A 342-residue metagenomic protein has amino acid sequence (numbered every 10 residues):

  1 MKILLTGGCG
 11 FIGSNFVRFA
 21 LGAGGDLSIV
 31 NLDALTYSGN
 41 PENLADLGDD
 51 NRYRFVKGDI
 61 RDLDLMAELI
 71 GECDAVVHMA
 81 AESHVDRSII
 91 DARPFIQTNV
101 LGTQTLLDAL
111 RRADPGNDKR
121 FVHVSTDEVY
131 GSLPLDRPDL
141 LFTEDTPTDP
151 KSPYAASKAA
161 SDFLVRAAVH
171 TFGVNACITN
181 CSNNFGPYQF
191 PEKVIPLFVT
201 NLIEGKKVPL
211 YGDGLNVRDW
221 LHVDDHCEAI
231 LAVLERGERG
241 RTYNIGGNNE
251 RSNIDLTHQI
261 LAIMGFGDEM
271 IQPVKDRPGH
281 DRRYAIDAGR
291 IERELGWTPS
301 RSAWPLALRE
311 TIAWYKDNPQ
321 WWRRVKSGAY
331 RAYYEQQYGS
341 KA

Functional and structural regions predicted by a protein language model:
M1-N184, Y315-N318, G328-K341: N-terminal Rossmann-like NAD(P)+-binding domain of SDR-like oxidoreductases, especially those catalyzing
T6, I89, Q97-V100, Y154 (+7 more regions): Short, solvent-exposed loop/helix junctions and linker helices that flank or host conserved functional motifs
N15-F19, A23-G24, G39, G58-R61 (+2 more regions): C-terminal substrate-binding subdomain of Rossmann-fold SDR/epimerase-dehydratase oxidoreductases
L47, D136-R137, P191-V199: A glycine/serine/threonine-rich, flexible loop-to-helix segment that serves as the NAD(P) cofactor-binding "lid"
D64-A67, D86, R93, Q104 (+8 more regions): Residues in well-ordered alpha-helical elements
A92, P150-P153, C181, P187 (+5 more regions): Proline-centered helix-kink/hinge sites
L106, V165, F198, I291-E292: Structural element of the ATP-grasp superfamily
A160, L164, A168, F198 (+2 more regions): Hydrophobic alpha-helix immediately C-terminal to the catalytic Tyr-X-X-X-Lys motif of short-chain
